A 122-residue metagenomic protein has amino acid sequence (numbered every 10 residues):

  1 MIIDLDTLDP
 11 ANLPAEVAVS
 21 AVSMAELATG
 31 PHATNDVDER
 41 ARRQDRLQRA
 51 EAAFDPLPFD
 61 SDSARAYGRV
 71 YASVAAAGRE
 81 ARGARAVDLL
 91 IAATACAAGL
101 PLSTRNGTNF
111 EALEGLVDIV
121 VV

Functional and structural regions predicted by a protein language model:
M1, S63, T108-N109: Alpha-helix capping/helix-boundary segments
M1-Q48: Short, well-structured N-terminal submotif of metal-dependent ribonuclease cores
T7-D9, L47-D62: Generic detector of contiguous secondary-structure segments
S20, A84-R85, N106: Histidine- and aromatic-rich ligand-binding microenvironments
P31, D55-P101: Active-site neighborhoods of divalent-metal-dependent phosphate/nucleic-acid chemistry enzymes
T34-D38, A75, V120-V122: Short, hinge-like loop/turn segments at secondary-structure boundaries
A92-V122: Acidic, PIN/NYN-like endoribonuclease modules and their adjacent C-terminal/linker elements
